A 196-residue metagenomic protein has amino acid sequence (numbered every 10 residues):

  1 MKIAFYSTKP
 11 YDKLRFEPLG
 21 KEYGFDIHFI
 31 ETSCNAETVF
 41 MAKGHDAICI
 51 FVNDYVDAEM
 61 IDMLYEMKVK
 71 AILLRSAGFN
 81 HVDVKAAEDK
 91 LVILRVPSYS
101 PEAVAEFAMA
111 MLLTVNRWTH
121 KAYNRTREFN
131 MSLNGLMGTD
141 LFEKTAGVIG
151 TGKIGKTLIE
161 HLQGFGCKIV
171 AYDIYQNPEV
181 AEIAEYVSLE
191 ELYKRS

Functional and structural regions predicted by a protein language model:
K2-L94: An N-terminal-biased, well-structured beta-alpha scaffold segment characteristic of Rossmann-like dinucleotide-binding
H28-C34, V52-N53, R125-N134, E179-Y186: Short gly/ser/thr-rich secondary-structure transition/capping motifs
S33-E37, D57-M60, N80, M131-L136 (+2 more regions): A generic local structural motif
C34-V39, S100-A103, L192-K194: A short acidic, often aromatic-flanked loop/helix-cap motif at beta-alpha or helix-coil junctions that lines enzyme
T38, H81-K85, A103-F107, V180-I183: Short, charged, surface-exposed secondary-structure boundary motifs
K43, M67, D89, R117 (+2 more regions): Structured loop/turn residues at beta-strand edges in well-structured enzyme cores
D89-K90, V96-T145, T157-G164: Phosphate-binding beta-alpha-beta segment of Rossmann-like dinucleotide-binding domains, i.e., the NAD(P)
L136-S196: Rossmann-like dinucleotide/phosphate-binding beta-alpha-beta segment
